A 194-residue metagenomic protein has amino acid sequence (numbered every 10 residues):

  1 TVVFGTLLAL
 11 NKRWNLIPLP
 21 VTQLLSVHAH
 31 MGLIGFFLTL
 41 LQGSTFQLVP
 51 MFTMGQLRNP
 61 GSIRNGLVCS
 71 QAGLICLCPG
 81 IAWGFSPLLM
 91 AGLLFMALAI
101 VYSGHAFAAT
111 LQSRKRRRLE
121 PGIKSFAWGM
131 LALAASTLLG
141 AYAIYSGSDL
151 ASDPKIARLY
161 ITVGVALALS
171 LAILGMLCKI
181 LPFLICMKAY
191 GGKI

Functional and structural regions predicted by a protein language model:
T1-I194: Hydrophobic alpha-helical transmembrane segments of multi-pass integral membrane proteins
